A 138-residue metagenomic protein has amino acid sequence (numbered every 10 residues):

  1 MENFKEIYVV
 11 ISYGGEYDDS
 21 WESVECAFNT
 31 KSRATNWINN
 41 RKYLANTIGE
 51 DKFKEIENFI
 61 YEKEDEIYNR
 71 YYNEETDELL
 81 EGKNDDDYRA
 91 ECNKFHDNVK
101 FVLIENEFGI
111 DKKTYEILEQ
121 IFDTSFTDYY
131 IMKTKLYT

Functional and structural regions predicted by a protein language model:
E2-V24, R33, N73-E74: Short aromatic-glycine-(Arg/Gly/Cys) micro-motifs in beta-strand/loop hairpins
E22-L44: Short, flexible N-terminal segments of the mature chain
N40-T138: Short, mixed-charge low-complexity intrinsically disordered segments
